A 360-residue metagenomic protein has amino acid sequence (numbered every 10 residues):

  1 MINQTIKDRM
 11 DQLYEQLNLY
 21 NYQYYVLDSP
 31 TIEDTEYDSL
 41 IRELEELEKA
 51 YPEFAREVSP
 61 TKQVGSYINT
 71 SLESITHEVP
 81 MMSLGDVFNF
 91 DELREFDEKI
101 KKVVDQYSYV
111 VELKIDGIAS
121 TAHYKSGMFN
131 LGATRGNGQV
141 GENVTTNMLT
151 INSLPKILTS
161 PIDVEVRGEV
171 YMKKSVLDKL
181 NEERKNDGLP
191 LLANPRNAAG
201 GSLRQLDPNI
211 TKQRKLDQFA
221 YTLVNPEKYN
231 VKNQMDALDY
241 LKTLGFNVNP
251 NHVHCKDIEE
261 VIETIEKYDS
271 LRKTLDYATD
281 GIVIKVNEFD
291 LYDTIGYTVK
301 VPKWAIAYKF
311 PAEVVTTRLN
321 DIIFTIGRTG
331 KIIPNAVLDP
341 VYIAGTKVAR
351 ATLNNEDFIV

Functional and structural regions predicted by a protein language model:
M1-V360: RNA/tRNA-interacting regions in translation and RNA-turnover enzymes
